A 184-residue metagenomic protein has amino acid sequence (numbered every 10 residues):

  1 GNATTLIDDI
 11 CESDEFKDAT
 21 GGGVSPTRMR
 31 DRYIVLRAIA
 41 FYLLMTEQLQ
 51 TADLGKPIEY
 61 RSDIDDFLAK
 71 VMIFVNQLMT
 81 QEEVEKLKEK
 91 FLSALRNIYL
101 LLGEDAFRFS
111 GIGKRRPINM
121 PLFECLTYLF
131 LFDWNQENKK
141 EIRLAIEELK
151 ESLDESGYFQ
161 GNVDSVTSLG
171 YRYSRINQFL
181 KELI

Functional and structural regions predicted by a protein language model:
G1-E137, E141-Q160: Solvent-exposed functional surfaces
K150-I184: Eukaryote-biased recognition of C-terminal alpha-helical segments
